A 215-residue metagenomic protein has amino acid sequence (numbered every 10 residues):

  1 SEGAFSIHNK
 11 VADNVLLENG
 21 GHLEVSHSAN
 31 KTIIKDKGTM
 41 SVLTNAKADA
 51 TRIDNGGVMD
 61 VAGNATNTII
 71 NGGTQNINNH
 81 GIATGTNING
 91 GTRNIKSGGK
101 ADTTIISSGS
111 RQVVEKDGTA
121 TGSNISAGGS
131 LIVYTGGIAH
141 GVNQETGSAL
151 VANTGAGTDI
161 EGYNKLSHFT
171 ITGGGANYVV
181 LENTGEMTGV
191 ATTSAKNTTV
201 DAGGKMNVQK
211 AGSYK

Functional and structural regions predicted by a protein language model:
E2-F5, K10-V15, N19-G21, H27-T32 (+20 more regions): The right-handed parallel beta-helix/beta-solenoid scaffold, focusing on the short coil/turn and N-cap positions
D201: Alpha-helical polar/charged "hotspots" used for coordination or helix-helix interfaces
